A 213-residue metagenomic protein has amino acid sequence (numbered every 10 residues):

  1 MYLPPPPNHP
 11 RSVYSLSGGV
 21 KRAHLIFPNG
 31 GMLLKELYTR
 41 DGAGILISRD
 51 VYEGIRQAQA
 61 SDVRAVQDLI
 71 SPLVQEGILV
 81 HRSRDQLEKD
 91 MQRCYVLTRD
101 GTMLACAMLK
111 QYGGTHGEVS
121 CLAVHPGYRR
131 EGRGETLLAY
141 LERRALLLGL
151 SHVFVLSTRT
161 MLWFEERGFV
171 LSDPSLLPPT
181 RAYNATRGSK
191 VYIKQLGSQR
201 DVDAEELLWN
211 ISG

Functional and structural regions predicted by a protein language model:
M1-H81, D85-Q86, R130: C-terminal catalytic "cap/lid" subdomain
K21, S151, V170: Short acidic/polar active-site loop segments enriched in Thr and Asp
L79-H125: A conserved beta-strand-loop-helix scaffold within acyl/acetyltransferase catalytic domains
V124, R130-L147, V155: Conserved acetyl-CoA-binding loop-helix of GNAT-fold acetyltransferases
L138, R159, W163, L176-Y183: Short glycine/proline-centered loop/turn elements that form peptide/ligand docking sites
F154, V170-V191: Conserved catalytic-core motifs of GNAT/GCN5-like acyltransferases
F164-E165, F169: Conserved active-site tyrosine of GNAT-family acetyltransferases
T186-G213: Acidic/histidine-enriched, glycine/proline-rich intrinsically disordered or flexible terminal extensions
